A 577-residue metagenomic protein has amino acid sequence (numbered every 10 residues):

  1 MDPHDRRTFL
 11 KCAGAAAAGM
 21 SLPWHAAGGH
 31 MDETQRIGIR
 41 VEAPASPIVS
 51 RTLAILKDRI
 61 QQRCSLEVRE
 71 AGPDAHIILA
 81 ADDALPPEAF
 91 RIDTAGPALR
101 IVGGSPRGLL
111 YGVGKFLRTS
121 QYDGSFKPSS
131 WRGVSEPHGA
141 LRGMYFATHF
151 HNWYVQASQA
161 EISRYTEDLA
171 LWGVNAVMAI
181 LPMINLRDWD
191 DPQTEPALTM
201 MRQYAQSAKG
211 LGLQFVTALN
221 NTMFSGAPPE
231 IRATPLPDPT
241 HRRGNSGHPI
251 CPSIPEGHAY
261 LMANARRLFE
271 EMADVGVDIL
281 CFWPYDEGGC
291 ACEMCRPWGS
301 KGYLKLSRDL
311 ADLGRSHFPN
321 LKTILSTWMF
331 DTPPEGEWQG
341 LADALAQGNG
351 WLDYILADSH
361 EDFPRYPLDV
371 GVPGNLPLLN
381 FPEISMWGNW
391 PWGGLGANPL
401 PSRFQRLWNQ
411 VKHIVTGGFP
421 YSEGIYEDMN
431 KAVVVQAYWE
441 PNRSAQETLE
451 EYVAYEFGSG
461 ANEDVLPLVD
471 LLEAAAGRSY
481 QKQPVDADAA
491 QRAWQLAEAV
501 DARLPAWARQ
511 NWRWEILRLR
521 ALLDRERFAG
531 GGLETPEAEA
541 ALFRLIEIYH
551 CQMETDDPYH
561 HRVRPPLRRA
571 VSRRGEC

Functional and structural regions predicted by a protein language model:
D2, T8-G28: N-terminal export signals
L10, G29-R142: Contiguous, structured surface segment used for ligand recognition
T52, L56, L109-G112, E161-Y165 (+2 more regions): Stable alpha-helical elements in mature extracytoplasmic
Q121-G124, H149, N175, P182 (+3 more regions): Catalytic-core regions of glycoside hydrolase
G139-N152: Boundary/entry segment of secreted carbohydrate-active catalytic domains
Q156-I162, G257-L261: Glycine-rich anion/phosphate-binding loops
A160-P182: Catalytic domains of carbohydrate-active enzymes, especially glycoside hydrolases
S422-E427, N442-C577: C-terminal non-catalytic alpha-helical accessory regions
